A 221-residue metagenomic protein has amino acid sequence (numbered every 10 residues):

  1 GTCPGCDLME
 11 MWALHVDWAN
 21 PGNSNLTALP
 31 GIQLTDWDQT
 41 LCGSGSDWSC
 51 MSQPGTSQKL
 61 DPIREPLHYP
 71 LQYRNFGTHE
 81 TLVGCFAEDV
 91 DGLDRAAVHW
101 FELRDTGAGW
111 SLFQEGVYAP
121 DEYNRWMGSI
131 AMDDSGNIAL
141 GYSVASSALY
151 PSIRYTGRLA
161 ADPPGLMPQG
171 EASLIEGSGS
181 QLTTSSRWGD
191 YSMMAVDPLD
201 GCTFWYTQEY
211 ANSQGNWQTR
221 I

Functional and structural regions predicted by a protein language model:
G1-I221: C-terminal PAP-associated
